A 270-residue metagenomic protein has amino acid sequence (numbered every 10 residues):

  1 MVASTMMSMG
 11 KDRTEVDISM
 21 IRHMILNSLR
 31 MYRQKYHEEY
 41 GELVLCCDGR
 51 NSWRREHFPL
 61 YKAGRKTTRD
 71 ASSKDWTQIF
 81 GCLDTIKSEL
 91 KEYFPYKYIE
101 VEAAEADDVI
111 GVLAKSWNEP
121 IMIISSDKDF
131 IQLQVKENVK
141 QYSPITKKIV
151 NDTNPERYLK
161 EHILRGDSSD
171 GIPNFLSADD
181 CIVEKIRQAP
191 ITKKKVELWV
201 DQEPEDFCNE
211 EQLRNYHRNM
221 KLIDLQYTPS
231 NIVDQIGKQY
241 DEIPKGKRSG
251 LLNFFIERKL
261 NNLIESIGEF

Functional and structural regions predicted by a protein language model:
M1-S88: Domain-level signal for Mg2+-assisted phosphodiester chemistry and nucleotide/NA-binding surfaces in nucleic-acid
G10-D12, E39-Y40, T67-F254, N261-E265 (+1 more regions): Extended two-metal-dependent nuclease catalytic cores across DNA- and RNA-processing enzymes
